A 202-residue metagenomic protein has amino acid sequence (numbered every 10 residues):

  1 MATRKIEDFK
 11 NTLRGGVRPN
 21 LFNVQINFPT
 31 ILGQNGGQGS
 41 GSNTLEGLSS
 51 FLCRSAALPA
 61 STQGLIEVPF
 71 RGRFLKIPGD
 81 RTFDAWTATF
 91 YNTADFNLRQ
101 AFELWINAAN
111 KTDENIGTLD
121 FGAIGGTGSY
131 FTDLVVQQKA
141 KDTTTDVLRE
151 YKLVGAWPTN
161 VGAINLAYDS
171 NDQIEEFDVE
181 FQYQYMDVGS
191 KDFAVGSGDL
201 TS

Functional and structural regions predicted by a protein language model:
M1-S202: Glycine-rich, low-complexity intrinsically disordered segments
